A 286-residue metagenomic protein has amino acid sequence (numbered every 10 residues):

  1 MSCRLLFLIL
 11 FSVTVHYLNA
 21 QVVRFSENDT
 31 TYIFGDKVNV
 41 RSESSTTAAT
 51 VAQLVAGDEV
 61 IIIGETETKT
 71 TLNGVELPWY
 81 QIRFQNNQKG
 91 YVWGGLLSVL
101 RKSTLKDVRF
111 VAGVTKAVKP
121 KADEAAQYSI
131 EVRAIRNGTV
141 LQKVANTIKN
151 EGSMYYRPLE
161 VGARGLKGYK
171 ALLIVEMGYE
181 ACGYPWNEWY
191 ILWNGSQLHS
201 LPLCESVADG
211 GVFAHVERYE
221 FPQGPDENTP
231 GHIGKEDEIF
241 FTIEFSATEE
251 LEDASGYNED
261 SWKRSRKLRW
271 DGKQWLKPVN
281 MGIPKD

Functional and structural regions predicted by a protein language model:
M1-R24: Bacterial Sec-dependent N-terminal signal peptides
Q21-S45, V51-E59, I63-T66, N73-V75 (+2 more regions): SH3-family beta-barrel domains
V22-F25, G74-V118, W186-E205: Boundary regions of SH3-family modules and the immediately adjacent low-complexity/disordered segments in eukaryotic
V40, Q127-A134, E188-I191, A247 (+1 more regions): Hydrophobic beta-strand positions in blades of beta-propellers and related beta-sheet-rich domains
N73-V75, K121-Y128, C182-W186, N258-W262: Short, solvent-exposed loop/turn segments at conserved positions within beta-propeller repeat blades
L97-P158, Y257, M281-G282: Terminal domain-start segments
V132-K149, W189-L203, L268-K277: Surface-exposed loop/turn elements that mediate protein-protein interactions on large endomembrane-trafficking
E160-V161, K167-G168, I174-E180, P185-E188 (+1 more regions): Short aromatic loop motif centered on NTY/YTY
